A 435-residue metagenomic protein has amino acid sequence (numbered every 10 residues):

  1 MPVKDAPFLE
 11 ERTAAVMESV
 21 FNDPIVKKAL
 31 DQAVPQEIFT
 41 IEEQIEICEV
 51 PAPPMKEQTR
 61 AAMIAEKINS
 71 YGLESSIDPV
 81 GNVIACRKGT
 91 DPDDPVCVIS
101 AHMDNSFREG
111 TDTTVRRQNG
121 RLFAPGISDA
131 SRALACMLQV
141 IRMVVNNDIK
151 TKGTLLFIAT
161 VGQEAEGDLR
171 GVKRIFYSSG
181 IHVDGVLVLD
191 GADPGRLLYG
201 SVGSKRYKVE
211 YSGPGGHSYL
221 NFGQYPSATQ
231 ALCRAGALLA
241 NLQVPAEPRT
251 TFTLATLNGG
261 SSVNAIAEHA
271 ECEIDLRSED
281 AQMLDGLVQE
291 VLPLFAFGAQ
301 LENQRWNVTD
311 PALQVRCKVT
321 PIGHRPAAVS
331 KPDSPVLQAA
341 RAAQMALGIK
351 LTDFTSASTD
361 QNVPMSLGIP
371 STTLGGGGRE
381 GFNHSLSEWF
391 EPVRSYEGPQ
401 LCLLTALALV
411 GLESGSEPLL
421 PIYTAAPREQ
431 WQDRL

Functional and structural regions predicted by a protein language model:
M1-F123: Acidic/His- and Gly-rich active-site-bordering loop/insert found across diverse amide/peptide-bond hydrolases
M1-K28, G223, A228-L435: Metal-dependent amide/peptide-bond hydrolase catalytic core, centered on the "pita-bread" metallohydrolase fold
P51, I99, R117-E166, K205-Y211 (+4 more regions): Alpha-helical metal-binding/catalytic segments enriched in His/Glu/Asp
V80-G81, D91-C97, T111-D112, Q118-N119 (+4 more regions): Short coil/turn connectors at secondary-structure junctions
S100-H102, I158-T160, V186-D190, E210-S212 (+1 more regions): Short beta-strand segments
M103-R117, G200-Y211, A342, T372 (+1 more regions): Acidic-glycine-rich active-site phosphate/pyrophosphate-binding loop
F107, I149, L198-S204, V263-E268 (+1 more regions): Short glycine/proline-enriched loop/turn "hinge" motifs that connect secondary-structure elements and lie
G126-V202, V410, S414-L435: Acidic/histidine-rich catalytic neighborhood of metal-dependent amide-processing enzymes
